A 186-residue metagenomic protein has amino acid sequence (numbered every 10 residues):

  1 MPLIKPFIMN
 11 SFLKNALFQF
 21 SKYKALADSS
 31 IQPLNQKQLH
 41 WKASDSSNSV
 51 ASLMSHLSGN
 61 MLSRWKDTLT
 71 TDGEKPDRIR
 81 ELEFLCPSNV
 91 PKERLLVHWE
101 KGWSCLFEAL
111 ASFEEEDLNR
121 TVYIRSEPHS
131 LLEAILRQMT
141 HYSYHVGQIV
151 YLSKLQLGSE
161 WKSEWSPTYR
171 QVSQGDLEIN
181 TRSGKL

Functional and structural regions predicted by a protein language model:
P2-I8, L17-S21, D28, Q36-L82 (+1 more regions): Short, contiguous alpha-helical
F20, K24, I31, W99 (+1 more regions): Hydrophobic alpha-helical core bundles mediating ligand binding, dimerization, or RNAP-core interactions
I31-Q36, E114: Short secondary-structure junctions
F84-V122, L132-S143, L186: Acidic/histidine-rich alpha-helical segments that form the ligand environment of transition-metal centers
